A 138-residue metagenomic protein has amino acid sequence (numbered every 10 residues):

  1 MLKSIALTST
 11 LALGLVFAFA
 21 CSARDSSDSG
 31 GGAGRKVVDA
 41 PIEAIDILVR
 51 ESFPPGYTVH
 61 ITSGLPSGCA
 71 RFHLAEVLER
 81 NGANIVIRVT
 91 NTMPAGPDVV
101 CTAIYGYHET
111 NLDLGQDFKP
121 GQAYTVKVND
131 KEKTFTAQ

Functional and structural regions predicted by a protein language model:
M1-T10: Bacterial N-terminal signal peptides that target proteins for export
F19-A20: C-terminal motif of bacterial Sec signal peptides marking the signal peptidase cleavage site
R24-G64: Transition segment at domain starts
F53-P97: Mature extracytoplasmic domains of secretory-pathway proteins
G56-H60, N84, Y107-D113, E132: Intrinsic-disorder/low-complexity, polar/charged segments enriched in Ser/Thr/Lys/Arg/Asp/Glu/Gln
V89-Q116: An anionic, turn-rich surface loop/hairpin at beta-sheet edges that serves as a generic interaction/coordination patch
D113-T136: Short, exposed beta-strand-loop hairpins at the edges of beta-sheets in extracellular/periplasmic proteins
